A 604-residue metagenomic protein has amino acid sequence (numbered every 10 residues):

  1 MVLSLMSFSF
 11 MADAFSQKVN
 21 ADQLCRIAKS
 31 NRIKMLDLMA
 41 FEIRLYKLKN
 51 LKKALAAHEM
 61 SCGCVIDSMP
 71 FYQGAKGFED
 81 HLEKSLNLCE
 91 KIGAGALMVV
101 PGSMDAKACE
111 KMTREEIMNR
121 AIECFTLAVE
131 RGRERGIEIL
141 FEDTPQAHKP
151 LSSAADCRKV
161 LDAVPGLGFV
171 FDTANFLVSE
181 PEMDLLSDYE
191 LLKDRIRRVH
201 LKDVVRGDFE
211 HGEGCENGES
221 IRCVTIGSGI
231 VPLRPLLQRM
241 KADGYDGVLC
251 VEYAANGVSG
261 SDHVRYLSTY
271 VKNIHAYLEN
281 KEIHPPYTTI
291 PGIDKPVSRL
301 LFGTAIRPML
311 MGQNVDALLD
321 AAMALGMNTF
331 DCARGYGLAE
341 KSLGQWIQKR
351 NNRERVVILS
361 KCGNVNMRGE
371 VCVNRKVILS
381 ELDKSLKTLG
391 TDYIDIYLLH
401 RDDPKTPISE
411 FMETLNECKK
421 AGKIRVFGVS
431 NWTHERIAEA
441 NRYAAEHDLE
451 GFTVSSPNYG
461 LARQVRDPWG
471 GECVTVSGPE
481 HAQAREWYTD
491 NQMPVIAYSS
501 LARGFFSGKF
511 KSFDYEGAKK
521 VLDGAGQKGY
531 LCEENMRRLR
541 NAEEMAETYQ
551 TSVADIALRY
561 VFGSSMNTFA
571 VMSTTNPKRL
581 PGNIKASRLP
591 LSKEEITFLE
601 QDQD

Functional and structural regions predicted by a protein language model:
M1-K18, D22-A28, E282-V357, K420: N-terminal binding-site loop/beta-alpha segment at the start of enzyme catalytic domains that lines or forms
M1-R32, A56, G93, T126 (+3 more regions): Histidine-acidic metal/acid-base catalytic patches
L5, A28, L36, L55 (+21 more regions): Conserved, mostly hydrophobic/aromatic
A12-Q17, L38-N50, M69-F78, D105-C109 (+11 more regions): Acidic-and-aromatic substrate-binding clefts and catalytic sites of carbohydrate-active enzymes
S16-K18, K47-A54, F78, E110 (+10 more regions): Distinct, well-ordered alpha-helical segments
C25-S30, L45-C64, H81-G93, T126-E134 (+9 more regions): Acidic (Asp/Glu)-rich catalytic clusters
Q73-F171, V178, S261-D262: Active-site acidic/histidine proton-transfer and metal-coordination neighborhood in alpha/beta enzyme cores
L167, T173-E180, I408-D604: Beta/alpha (TIM)-barrel catalytic core signal, keyed to glycine-rich beta->alpha loops juxtaposed to Asp/Glu that bind
